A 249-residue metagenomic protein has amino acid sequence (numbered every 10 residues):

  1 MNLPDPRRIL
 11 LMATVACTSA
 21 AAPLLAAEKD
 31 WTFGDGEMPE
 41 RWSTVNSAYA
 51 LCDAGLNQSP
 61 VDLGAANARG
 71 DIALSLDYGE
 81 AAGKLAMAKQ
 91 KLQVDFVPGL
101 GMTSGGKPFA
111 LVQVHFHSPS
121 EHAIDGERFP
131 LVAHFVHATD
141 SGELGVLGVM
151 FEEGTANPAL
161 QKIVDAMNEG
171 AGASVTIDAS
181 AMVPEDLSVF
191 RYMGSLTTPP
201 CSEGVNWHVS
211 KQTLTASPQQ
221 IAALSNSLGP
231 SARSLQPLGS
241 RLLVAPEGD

Functional and structural regions predicted by a protein language model:
N2-M12: Bacterial N-terminal signal peptides that target proteins for export
N2-P4, L24-D249: Alpha-carbonic anhydrase
L11-A21: Bacterial N-terminal signal peptides
